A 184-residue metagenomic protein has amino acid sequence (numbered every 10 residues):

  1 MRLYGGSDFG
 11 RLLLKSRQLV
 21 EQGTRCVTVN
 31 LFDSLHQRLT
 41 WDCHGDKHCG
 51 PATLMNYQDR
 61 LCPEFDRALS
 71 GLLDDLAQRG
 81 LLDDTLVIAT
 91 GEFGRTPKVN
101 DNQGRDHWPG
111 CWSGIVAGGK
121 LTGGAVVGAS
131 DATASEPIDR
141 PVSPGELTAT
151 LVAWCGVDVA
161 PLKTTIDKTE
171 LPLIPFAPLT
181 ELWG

Functional and structural regions predicted by a protein language model:
M1-G184: Ligand-binding pockets and gating/stacking loops
